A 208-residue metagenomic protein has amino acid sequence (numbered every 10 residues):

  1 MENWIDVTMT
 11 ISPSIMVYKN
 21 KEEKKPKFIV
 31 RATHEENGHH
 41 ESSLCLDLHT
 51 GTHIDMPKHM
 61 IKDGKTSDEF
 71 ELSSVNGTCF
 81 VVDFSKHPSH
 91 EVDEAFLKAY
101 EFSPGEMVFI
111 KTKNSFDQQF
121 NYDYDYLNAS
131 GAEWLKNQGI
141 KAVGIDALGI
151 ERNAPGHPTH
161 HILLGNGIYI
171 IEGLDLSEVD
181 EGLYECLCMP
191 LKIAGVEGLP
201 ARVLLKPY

Functional and structural regions predicted by a protein language model:
M1-Y208: Active-/binding-site microenvironments in catalytic and ligand-binding cores
